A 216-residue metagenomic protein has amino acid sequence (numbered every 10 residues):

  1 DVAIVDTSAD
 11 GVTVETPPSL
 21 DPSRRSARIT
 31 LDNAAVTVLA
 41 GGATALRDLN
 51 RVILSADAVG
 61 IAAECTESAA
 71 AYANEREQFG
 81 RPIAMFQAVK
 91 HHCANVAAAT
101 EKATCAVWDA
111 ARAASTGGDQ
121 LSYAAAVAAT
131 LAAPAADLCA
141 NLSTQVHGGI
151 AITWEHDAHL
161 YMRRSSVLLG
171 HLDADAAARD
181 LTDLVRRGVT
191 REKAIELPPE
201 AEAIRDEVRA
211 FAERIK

Functional and structural regions predicted by a protein language model:
D1-E67, A71, R191-A203: FAD-binding core of flavoproteins
T37-R47, A73-Q87, Q145, G149 (+1 more regions): Conserved catalytic-core motifs characterized by acidic clusters
L54-D57, A88-H91, N95-A98, V127-P134 (+2 more regions): DHp/HisKA dimerization-phosphoacceptor four-helix bundle of two-component histidine kinases and homologous
S55-A84, H91-H92, V96-T100, T104: Oxyanion-binding "anion nests"
A70, Q78-R81, A97-L131, Q145-H147 (+3 more regions): C-terminal helix-coil-helix/basic helical segment that borders enzyme active sites and/or dimer interfaces and provides
G149-R209: Glycine-rich phosphate/cofactor-binding loops in nucleotide/flavin-utilizing enzymes
